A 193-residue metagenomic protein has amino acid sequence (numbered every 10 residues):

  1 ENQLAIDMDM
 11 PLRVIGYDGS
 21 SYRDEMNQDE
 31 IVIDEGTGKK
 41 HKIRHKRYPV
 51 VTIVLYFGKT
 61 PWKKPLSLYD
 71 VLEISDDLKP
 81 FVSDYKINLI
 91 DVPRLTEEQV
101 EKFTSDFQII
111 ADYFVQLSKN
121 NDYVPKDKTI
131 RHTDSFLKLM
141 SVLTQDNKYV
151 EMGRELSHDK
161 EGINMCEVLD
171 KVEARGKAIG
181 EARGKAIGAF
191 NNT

Functional and structural regions predicted by a protein language model:
E1-T193: Elongated, amphipathic alpha-helical interaction scaffolds
